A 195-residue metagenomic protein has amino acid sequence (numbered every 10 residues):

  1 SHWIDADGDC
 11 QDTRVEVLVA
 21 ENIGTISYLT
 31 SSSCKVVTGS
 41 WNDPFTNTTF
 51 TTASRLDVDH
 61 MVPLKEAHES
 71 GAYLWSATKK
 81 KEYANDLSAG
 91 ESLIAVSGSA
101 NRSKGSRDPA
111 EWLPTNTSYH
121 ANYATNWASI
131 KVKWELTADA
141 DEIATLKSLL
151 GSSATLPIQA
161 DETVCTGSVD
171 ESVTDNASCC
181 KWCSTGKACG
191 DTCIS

Functional and structural regions predicted by a protein language model:
S1, T163-C180: N-terminal low-complexity, Pro/Thr/Ser-rich intrinsically disordered segments that act as propeptides or flexible
S1-W3, D12: An N-terminal structural lobe/cap that precedes and organizes the functional/catalytic core across diverse proteins
I4-A6, D43: Hydrophobic alpha-helical segments, especially N-terminal targeting/anchoring helices
G8-C10, D191: Acidic, glycine-anchored loop motifs typical of Ca2+
D9, V19-A20: Alpha-carbonic anhydrase
I23, S27-T30, C34-K35: A charge-rich, low-complexity, intrinsically flexible signal that marks solvent-exposed coils, linkers, repeats
W41-T166: Domain-level detector of nuclease and nuclease-like folds in predominantly extracellular/periplasmic contexts
D175-S195: Secreted, short cysteine-rich peptides and small extracellular cysteine-rich domains stabilized by multiple disulfide
